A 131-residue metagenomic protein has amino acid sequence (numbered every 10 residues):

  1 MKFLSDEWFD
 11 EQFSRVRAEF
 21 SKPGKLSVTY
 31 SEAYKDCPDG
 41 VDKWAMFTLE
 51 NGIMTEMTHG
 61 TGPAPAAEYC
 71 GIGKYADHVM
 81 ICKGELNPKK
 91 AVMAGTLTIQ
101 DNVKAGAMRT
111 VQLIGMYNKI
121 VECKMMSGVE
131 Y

Functional and structural regions predicted by a protein language model:
M1-Y131: Feature captures hydrophobic
